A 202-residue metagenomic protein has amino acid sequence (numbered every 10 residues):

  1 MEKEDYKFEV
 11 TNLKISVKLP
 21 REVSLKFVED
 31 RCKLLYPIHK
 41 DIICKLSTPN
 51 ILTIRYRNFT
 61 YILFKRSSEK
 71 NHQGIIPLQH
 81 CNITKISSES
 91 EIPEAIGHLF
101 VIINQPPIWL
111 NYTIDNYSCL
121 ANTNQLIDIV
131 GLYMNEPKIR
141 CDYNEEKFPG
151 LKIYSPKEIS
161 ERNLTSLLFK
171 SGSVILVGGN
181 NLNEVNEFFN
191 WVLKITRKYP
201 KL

Functional and structural regions predicted by a protein language model:
M1-I175, G179-L202: Intrinsically disordered, low-complexity polar/charged tails and linkers
